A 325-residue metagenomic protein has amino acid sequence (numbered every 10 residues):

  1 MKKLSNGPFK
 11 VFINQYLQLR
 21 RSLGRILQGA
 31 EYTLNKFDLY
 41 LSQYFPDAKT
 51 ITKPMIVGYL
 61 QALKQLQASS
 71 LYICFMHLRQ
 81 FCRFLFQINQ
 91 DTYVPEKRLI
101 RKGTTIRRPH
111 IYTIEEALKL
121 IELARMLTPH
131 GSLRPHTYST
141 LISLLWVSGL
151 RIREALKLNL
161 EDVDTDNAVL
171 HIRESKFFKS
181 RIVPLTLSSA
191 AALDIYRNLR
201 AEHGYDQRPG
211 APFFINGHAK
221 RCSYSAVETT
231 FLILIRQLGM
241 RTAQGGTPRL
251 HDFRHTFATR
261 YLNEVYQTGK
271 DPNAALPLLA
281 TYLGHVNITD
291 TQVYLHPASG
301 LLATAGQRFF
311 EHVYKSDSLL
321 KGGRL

Functional and structural regions predicted by a protein language model:
M1-L325: Conserved catalytic core of the tyrosine transesterase superfamily
